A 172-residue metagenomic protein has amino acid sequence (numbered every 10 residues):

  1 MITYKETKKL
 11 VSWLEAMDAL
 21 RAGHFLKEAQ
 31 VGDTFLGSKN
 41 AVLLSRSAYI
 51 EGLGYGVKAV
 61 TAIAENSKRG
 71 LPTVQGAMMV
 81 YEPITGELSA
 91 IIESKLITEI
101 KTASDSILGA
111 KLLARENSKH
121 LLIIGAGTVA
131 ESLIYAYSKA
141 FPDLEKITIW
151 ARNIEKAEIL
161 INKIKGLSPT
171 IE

Functional and structural regions predicted by a protein language model:
M1-E99, I107, A114-N117: N-terminal ligand-binding/catalytic initiation module
L113-H120, D143: Short helix-loop-beta connector
A126-G127: Glycine-rich Rossmann-fold phosphate-binding loop(s) that bind the pyrophosphate of adenine dinucleotide cofactors
A130-E131: N-terminal Rossmann-fold NAD(P) dinucleotide-binding loop
Y137: Aromatic pocket-lining residues of Rossmann-like dinucleotide-binding sites
A140-L167: NAD(P)-binding Rossmann-fold cofactor-contacting core
I171-E172: Short acidic-hydrophobic, aromatic-tinged amphipathic segments that line or gate anion-handling sites
